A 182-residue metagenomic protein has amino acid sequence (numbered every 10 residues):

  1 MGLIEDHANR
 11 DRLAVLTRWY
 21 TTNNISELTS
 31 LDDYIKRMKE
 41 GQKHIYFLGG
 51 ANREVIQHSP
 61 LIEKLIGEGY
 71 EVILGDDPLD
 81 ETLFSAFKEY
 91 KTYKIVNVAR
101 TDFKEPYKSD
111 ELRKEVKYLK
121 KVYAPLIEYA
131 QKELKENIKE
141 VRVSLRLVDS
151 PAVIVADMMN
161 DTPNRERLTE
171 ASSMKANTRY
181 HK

Functional and structural regions predicted by a protein language model:
M1-K182: Conserved GHKL (Bergerat-fold) ATPase module
